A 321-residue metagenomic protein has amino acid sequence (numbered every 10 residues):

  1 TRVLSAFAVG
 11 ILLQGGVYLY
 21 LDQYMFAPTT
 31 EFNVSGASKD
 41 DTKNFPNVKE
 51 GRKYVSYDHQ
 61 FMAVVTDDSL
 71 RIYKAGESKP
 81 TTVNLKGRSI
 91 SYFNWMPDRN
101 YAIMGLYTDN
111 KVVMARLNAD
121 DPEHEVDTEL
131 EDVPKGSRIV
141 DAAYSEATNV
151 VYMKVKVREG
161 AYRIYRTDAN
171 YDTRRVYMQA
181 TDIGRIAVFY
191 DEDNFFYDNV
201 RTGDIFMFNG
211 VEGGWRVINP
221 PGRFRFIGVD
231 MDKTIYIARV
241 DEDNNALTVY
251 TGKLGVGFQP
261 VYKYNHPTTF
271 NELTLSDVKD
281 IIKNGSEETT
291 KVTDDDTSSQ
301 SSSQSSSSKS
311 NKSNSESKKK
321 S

Functional and structural regions predicted by a protein language model:
T1-E50, S299-Q304, K309-S321: Sequence/structural signature of beta-propeller modules and their immediately flanking N-terminal secretory/stalk
A6, N33-S35, G51-S56, F93-D98 (+4 more regions): Structural signature of eukaryotic scaffold interfaces centered on beta-propeller domains
S35-V48, E77-S89, A119-S137, N170-D182 (+3 more regions): Multi-bladed beta-propeller domains
S38-I72: Beta-strand-rich domains and repeat architectures in extracellular enzymes and scaffolds, especially beta-propellers
F61, Y101, V150, N194-F195 (+1 more regions): Conserved core beta-strand positions within WD40 beta-propeller blades
S69-L70, Y107-K111, K156-G160, R201-G203 (+1 more regions): Short glycine/acidic-enriched loop and turn motifs that connect beta-strands
A75-Y190: Non-cytosolic head/periplasmic domains of membrane-anchored proteins
T173-S321: Extracytoplasmic/luminal low-complexity segments enriched in Pro/Gly and acidic/polar residues that act as flexible
